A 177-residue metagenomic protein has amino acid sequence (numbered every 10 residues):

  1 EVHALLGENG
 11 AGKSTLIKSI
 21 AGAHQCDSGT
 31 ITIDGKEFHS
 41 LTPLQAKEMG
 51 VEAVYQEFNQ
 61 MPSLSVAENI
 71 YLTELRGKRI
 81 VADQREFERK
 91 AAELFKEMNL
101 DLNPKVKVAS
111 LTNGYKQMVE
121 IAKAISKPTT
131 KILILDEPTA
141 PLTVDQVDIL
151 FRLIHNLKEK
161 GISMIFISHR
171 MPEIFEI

Functional and structural regions predicted by a protein language model:
E1-I177: Glycine-rich phosphate-binding loops of nucleotide-dependent enzymes
